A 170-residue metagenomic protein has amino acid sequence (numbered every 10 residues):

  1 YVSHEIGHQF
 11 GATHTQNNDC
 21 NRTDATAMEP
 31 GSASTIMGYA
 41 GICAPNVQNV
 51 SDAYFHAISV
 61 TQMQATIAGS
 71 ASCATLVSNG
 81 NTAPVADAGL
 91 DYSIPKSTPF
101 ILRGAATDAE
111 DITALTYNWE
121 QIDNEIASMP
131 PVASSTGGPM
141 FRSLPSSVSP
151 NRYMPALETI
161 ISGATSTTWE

Functional and structural regions predicted by a protein language model:
Y1-W169: Extracellular (secreted or membrane-anchored) zinc-dependent metallopeptidases, primarily metzincins but also closely
